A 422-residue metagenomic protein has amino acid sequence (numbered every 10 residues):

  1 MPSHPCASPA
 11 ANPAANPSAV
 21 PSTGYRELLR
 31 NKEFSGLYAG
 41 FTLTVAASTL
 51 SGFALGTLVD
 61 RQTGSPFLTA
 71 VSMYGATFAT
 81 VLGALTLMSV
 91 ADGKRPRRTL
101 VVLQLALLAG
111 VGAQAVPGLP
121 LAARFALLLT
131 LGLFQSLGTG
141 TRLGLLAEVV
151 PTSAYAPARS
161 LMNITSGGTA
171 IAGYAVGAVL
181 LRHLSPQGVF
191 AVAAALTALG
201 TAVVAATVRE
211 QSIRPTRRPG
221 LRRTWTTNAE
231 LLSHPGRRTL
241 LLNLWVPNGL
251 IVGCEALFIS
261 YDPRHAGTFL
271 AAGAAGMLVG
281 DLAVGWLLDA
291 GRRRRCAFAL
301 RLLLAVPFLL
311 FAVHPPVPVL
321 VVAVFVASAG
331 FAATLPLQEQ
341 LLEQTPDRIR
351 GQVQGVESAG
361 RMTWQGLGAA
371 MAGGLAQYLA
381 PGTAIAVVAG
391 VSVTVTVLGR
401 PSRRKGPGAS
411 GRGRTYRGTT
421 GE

Functional and structural regions predicted by a protein language model:
A15-F34, E210-L242, Y416-E422: Juxtamembrane intracellular "pre-TM" segments in multi-pass secondary transporters
G36-G52, A76-S89, P96, L100-L107 (+6 more regions): Substrate-agnostic recognition of the 12-TM MFS/MFS-like secondary transporter fold
T42, A46, L50-A54, L184-A191 (+2 more regions): A single, central transmembrane helix in multi-pass transporters
S51-A54, L58, T63-M73, S160 (+2 more regions): Small-residue hotspots at the loop-to-helix junctions and early N-terminal turns of transmembrane alpha-helices
G56-Q62, A113-P117, A172-V192, S260-R264 (+1 more regions): Transmembrane alpha-helix termini and helix-breaking/packing motifs in multi-pass membrane transporters
S72, A76-G93, R97-Q104, Y261-E422: C-terminal transmembrane bundle of multi-pass solute transporters/carriers
A115-L128, F311-A323: Helix-loop junctions at membrane interfaces in 12-TM secondary transporters
E148, F190, A194-P219, R400-G413: Helix-loop junctions on the cytosolic side of multi-pass membrane transporters, especially the intracellular loop
